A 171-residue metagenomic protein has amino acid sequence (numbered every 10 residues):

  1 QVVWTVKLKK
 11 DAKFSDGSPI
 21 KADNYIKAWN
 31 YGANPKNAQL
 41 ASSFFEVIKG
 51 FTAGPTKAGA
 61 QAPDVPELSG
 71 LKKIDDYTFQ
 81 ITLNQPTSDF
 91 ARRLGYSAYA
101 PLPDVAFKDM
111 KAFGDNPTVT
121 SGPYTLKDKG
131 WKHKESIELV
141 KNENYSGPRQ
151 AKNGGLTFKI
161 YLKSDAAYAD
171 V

Functional and structural regions predicted by a protein language model:
V2-A38, P123-V171: Extracytoplasmic/periplasmic ligand-capture domains
V3, K7, P19-I26, Y31-A33 (+1 more regions): Surface-exposed binding/hinge segments that line and control ligand-binding clefts or catalytic entry sites
F14, F44-F45, F51, Y77-F79 (+6 more regions): Phenylalanine-focused residue identity feature
F44-P55, F113, P117-K127, D165-D170: Noncatalytic linker/hinge segments flanking ATPase motor cores
K57-A58, V65-P66, L83-G155: Gly/Pro-rich hinge or "lid" segments in bacterial periplasmic/extracellular proteins
